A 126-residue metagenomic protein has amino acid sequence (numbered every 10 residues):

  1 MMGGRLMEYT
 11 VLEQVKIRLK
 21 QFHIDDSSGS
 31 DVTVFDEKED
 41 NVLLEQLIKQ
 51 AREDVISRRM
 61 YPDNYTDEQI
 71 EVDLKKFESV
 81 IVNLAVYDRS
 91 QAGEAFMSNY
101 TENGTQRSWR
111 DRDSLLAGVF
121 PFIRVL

Functional and structural regions predicted by a protein language model:
M1-V72, S114-L126: Conserved short "hinge" loops at termini or chain/domain junctions
Q69-L126: Short loop/turn elements at secondary-structure junctions
